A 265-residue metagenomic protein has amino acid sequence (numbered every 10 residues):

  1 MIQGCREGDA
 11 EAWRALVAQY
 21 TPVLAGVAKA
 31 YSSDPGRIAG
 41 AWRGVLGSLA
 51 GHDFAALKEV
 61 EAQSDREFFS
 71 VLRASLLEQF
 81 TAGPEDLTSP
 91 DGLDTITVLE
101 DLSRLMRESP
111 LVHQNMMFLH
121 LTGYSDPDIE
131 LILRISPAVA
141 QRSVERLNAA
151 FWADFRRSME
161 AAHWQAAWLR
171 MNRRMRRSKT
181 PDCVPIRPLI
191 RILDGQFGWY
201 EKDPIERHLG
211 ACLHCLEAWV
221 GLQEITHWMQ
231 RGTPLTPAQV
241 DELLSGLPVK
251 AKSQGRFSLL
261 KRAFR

Functional and structural regions predicted by a protein language model:
G4-G26, Q114: A short, charge-rich alpha-helical start-of-domain segment used by transcription regulators
V17-G36, M106: Amphipathic, Lys/Arg- and hydrophobic-enriched alpha-helical face
G36-A41, H52-R73: Short, aromatic/basic-enriched loop-to-helix "N-cap" motif that marks the start of an alpha-helix at regulatory
R104-E130, P185-R191: Short amphipathic alpha helix immediately N-terminal
T122-R142, F197-Y200: Helix-turn-helix DNA-binding module
L133-A162: DNA-recognition helix of helix-turn-helix
A162-R187, W228-R265: Positively biased amphipathic helices and basic secretion/translocation or surface-docking motifs that either flank
Q196-G221: N-terminal amphipathic alpha-helical interaction or autoinhibitory segments
